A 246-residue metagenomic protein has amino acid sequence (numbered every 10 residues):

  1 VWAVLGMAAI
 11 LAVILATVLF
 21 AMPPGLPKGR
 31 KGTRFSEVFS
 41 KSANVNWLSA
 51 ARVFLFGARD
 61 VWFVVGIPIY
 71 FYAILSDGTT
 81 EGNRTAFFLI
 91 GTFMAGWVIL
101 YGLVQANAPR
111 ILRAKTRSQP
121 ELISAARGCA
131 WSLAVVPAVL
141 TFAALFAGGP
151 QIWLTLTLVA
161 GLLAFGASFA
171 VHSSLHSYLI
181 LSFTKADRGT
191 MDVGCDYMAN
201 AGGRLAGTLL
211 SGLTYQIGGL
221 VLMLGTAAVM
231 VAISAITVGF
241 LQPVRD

Functional and structural regions predicted by a protein language model:
V1-I10, R84, I152-W153, L213-A232: A membrane-interface helix-boundary motif in multi-pass transporters
A9-K28, T237-L241: C-terminal membrane-cytosol helix-exit motif in multi-pass small-molecule transporters
M22-G57, D77-G78, G82: Juxtamembrane intracellular "pre-TM" segments in multi-pass secondary transporters
V65-I90: Short amphipathic helix-loop junctions that connect adjacent transmembrane helices in Major Facilitator Superfamily/SLC
F87, T184-D196: Loop-to-transmembrane helix entry/capping segments in MFS-fold secondary transporters and related SLC/MFSD carriers
G102-S124, Y215: Helix-to-loop junctions at the C-terminal end of transmembrane segments in multipass secondary transporters
I123-H172: C-terminal transmembrane helical hairpin of 12-TM major facilitator-type secondary transporters
V171-T184: Intracellular juxtamembrane helix-capping segments at the cytosolic ends of symmetry-related transmembrane helices
